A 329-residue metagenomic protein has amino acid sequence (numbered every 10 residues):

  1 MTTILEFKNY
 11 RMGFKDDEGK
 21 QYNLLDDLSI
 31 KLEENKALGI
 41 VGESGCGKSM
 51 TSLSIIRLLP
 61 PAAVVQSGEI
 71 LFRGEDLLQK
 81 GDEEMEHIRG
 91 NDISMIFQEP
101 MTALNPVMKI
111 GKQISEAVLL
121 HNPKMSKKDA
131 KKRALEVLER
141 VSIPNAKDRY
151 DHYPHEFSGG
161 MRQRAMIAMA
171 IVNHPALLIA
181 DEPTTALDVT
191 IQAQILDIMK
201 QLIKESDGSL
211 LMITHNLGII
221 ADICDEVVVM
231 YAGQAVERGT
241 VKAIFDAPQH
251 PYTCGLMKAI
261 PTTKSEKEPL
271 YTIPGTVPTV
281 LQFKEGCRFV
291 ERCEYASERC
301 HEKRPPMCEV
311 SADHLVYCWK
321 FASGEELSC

Functional and structural regions predicted by a protein language model:
T3, P144-K147, R238-C329: Short catalytic/signature loops enriched in Gly
V65-D76: Conserved ABC transporter NBD signature motif
D76, K128-D148, M257: Conserved ABC ATPase "signature" region
L77-S94, L120, A243-P248, P278-K284: ABC ATPase NBD coupling module
V172-A176: A short, proline-enriched helix->beta-strand linker immediately N-terminal to the Walker B motif in ABC-type P-loop
I179, P183, L187, I191-E268: P-loop NTP-binding/switch modules centered on Walker-like glycine-rich loops
